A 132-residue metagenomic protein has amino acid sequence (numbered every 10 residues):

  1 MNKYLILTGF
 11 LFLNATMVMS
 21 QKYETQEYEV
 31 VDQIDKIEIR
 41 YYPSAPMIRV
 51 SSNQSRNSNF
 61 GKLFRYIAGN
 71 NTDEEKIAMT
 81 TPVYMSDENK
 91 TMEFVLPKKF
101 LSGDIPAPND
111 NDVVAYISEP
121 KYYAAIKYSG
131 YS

Functional and structural regions predicted by a protein language model:
Y4-L13: Sec-dependent N-terminal signal peptides
T16-S132: A solvent-exposed interaction/effector surface
